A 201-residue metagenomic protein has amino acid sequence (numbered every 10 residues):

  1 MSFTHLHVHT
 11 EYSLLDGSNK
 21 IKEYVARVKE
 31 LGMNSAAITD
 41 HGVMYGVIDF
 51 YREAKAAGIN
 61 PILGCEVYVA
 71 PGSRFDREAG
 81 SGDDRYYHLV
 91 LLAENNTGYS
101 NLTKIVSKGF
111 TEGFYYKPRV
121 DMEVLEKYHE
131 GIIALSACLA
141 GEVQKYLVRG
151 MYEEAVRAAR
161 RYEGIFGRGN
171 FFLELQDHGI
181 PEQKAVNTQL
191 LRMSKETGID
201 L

Functional and structural regions predicted by a protein language model:
M1-L201: Phosphodiester-processing cores and adjacent nucleic acid-binding clamps
